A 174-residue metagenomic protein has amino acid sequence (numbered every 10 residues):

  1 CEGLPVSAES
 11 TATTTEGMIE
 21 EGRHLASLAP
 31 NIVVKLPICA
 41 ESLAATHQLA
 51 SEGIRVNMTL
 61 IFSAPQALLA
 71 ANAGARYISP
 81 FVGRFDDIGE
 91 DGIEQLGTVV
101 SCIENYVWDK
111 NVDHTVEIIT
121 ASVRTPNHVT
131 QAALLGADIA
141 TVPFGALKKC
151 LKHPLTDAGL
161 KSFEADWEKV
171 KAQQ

Functional and structural regions predicted by a protein language model:
C1-E52, V82: Active-site beta->alpha loop and helix N-cap motifs at the rims of alpha/beta catalytic domains
L4-S10, I32-L36, V56-T59, I78-P80 (+2 more regions): Hydrophobic faces of well-ordered beta-strands that scaffold small-molecule active sites in alpha/beta enzyme cores
E9-T13, P37-E41, I61-S63, G83-F85 (+2 more regions): Active-site beta-loop-alpha junctions enriched in small/polar residues
G17-E21, A45, S63-A73, R124-I139: Catalytic cores of alpha/beta
V34, L49, A70, A132 (+1 more regions): Conserved, mostly hydrophobic/aromatic
A40, E90-K110: Short loop-to-alpha-helix "cap/lid" segments that border enzyme active sites across diverse enzyme classes
L60, G74-G89, L135-A158: Glycine-rich phosphate-binding active-site loops on the catalytic face of alpha/beta enzymes
G92, L96, K149-Q174: C-terminal helical cap(s) of enzyme catalytic domains, especially alpha/beta-barrels
